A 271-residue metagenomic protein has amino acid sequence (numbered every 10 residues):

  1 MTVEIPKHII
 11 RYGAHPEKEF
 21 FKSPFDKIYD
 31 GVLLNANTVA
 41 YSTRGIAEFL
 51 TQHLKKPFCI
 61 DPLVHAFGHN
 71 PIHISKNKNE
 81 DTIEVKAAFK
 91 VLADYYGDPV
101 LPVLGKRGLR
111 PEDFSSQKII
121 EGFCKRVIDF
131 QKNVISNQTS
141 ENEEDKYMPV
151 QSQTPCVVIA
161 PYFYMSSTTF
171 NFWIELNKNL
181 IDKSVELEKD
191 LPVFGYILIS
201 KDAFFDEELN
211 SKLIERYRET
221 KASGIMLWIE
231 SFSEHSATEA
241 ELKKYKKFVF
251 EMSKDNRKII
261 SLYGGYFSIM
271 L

Functional and structural regions predicted by a protein language model:
T2-I5: Eukaryotic complex-assembly/interaction regions
K7-K212, A222-I225, I229-A237, E241: Active-site beta->alpha loop and helix N-cap motifs at the rims of alpha/beta catalytic domains
A14-H15, I260-F267: Glycine-rich beta-to-alpha transition loops that act as phosphate-gripper elements at the mouths of alpha/beta enzyme
L33, K258-S261: Short catalytic-loop micro-motif centered on adjacent basic/acidic residues
K178, I214, K246-F250: Hydrophobic core segments within long, regular secondary-structure runs in both alpha- and beta-rich folds
V185-D190, R216-S223, F250-K258: Secondary-structure boundary elements
T238-D255: Donor nucleotide-activated moiety binding/catalytic core segment of transferases that use nucleotide-activated donors
L271: Conserved, mostly hydrophobic/aromatic
